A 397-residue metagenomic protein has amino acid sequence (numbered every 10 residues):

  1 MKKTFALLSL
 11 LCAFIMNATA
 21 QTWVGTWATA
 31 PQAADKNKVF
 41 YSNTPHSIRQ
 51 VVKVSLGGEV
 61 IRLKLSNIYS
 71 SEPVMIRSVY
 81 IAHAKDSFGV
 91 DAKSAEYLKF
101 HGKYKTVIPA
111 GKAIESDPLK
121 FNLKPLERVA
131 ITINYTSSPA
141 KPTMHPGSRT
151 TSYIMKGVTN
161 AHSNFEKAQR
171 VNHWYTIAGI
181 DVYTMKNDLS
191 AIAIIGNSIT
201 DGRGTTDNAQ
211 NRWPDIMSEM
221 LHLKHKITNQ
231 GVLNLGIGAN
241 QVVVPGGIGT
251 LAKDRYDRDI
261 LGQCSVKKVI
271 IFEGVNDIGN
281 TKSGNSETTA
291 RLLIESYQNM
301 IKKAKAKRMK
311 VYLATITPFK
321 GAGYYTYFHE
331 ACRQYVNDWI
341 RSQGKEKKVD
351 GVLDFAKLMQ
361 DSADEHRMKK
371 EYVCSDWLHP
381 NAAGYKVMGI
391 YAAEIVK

Functional and structural regions predicted by a protein language model:
M1-T22: Bacterial Sec-dependent N-terminal signal peptides
Q21-I195, T205-D207, K397: N-terminal secretory targeting modules
W27, S47-Q50, P73, A82 (+7 more regions): Conserved SGNH/GDSL esterase-like catalytic core that processes O-acyl groups on lipids and polysaccharides
I195-N197, A314, L353: Active-site flanking residues adjacent to catalytic metal/cofactor-binding acidic residues
G279, T317-K397: Catalytic His-Asp segment of secreted/periplasmic serine-dependent ester chemistry enzymes
Q298-K305: Surface-exposed amphipathic alpha-helices with a cationic face
